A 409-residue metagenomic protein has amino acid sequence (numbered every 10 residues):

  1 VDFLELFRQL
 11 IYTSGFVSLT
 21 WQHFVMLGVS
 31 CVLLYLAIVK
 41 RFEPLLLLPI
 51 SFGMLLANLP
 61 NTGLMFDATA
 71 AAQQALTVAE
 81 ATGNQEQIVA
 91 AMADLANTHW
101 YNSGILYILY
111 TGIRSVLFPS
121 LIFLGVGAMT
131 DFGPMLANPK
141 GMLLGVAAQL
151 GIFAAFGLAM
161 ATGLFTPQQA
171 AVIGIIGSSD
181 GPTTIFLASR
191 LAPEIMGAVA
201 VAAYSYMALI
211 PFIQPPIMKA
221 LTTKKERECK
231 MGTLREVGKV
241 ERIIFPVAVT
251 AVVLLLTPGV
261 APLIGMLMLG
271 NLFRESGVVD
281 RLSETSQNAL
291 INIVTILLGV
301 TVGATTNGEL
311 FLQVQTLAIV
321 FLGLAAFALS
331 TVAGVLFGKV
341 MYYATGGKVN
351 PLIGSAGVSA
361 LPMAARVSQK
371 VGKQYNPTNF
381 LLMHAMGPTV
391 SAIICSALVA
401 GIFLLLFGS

Functional and structural regions predicted by a protein language model:
V1-Q74, A79-E80, Q87, Y101: N-terminal alpha-helical transmembrane segments of multi-pass membrane transport and channel/translocase proteins
C31, M135-F156, G308-G334, A385-T389: Entry/N-cap segments of selected transmembrane alpha helices and their immediately preceding amphipathic helices
L33, L109-L136, G270-F273, I291-Q313: Hydrophobic transmembrane alpha-helices of secondary-active transporters and Na+-translocating membrane complexes
V39-L47, M65-F66, I108-L109, M129-L144 (+4 more regions): Interfacial helix-loop-helix linkers and transmembrane-helix boundary segments in multi-pass membrane proteins
T111-V116, F123-M129, L144-A154, T166-I195 (+2 more regions): Alpha-helical membrane segments and immediately flanking helix-loop junctions that form or couple to the substrate/ion
E194-F212, L322-S330, I353-A356: Alpha-helical transmembrane segments
S205-V278: Membrane-embedded hairpin module used as a gating/binding unit in multi-pass transport and secretion proteins
T250-G334: Transmembrane helical segments that form the transport core of multi-pass membrane transport proteins
